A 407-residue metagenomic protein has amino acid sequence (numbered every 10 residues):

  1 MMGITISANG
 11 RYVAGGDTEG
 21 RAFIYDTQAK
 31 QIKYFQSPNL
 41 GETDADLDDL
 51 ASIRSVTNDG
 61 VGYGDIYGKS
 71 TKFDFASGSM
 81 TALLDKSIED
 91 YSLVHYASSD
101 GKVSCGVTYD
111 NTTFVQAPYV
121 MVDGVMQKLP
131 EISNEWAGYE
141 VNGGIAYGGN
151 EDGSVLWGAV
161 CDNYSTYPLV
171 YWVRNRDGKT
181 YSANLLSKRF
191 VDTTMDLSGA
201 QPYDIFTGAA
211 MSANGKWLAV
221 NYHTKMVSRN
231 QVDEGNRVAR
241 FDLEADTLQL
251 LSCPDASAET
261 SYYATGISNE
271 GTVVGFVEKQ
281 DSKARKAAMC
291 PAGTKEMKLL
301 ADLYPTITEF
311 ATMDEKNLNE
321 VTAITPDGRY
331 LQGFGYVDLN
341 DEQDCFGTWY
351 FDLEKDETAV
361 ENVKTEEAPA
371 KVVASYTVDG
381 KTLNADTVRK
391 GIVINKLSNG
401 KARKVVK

Functional and structural regions predicted by a protein language model:
M1-D356: Conserved "turn/edge" positions that cap or connect secondary-structure elements within repeat/scaffolded domains
M121, N175, T377, K396-L397: A general beta-strand register signal
L251, A284, T377, K381-A385: C-terminal trimerization/auto-chaperone modules of long, extracellular attachment fibers and adhesins
F351-K381: Residue-level detector of functionally pivotal "anchor" positions at catalytic/ligand-binding pockets or at interdomain
T387-R389: Surface-exposed, short loops/turns at beta-strand junctions within beta-sandwich domains
I392-K407: C-terminal tail/sorting-segment detector
